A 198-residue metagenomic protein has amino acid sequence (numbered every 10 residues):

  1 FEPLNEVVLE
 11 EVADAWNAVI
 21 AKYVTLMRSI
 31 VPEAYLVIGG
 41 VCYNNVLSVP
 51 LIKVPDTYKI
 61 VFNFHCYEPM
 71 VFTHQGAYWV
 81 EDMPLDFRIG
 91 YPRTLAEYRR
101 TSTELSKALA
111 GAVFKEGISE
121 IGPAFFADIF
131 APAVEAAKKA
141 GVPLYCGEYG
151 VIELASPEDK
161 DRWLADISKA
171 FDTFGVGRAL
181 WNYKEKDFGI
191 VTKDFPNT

Functional and structural regions predicted by a protein language model:
F1-E120, A131-I152, T173-V176: Active-site region of glycoside hydrolase catalytic domains
W16, I20, F126, F130 (+2 more regions): Aromatic/hydrophobic pocket-lining residues that form the small-molecule binding cavity in soluble enzyme cores
P123: Internal catalytic-core helix/loop-beta-alpha segment that presents or stabilizes conserved functional determinants
A155-T198: Aromatic-rich peripheral "rim/lid" segments of glycoside hydrolase catalytic domains that contact and position glycan
